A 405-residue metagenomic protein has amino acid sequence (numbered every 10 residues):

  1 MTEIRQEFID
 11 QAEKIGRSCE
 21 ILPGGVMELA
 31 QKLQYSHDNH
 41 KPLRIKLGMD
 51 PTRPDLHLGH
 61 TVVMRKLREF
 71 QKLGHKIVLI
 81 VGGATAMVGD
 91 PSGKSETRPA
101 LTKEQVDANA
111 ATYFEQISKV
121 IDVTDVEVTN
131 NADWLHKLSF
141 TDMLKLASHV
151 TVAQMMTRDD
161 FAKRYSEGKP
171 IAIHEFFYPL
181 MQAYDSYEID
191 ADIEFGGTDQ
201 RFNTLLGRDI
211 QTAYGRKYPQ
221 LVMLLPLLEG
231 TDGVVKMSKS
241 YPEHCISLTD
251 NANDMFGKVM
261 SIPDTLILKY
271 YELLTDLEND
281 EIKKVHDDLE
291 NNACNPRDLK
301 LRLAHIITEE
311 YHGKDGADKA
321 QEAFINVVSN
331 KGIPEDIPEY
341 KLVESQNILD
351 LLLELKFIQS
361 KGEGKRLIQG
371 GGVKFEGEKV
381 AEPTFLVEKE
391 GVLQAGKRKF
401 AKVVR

Functional and structural regions predicted by a protein language model:
M1-R44: Positively charged, low-complexity intrinsically disordered leader regions
V26-P91, F195-R201, G207: N-terminal catalytic cores of NTP/NDP-binding nucleotidyl/phosphoryl-transfer enzymes
H40-G48, F70, I77, Y178-E188 (+2 more regions): Short, hydrophobic/aliphatic alpha-helical segments
V63-L67, L180, T204-Q211, I307 (+1 more regions): Buried hydrophobic packing segments
R68-I121: Well-ordered mid-protein domain cores that form the structural environment of catalytic cofactors
G89-G93, L138-L144, G233-M237: Short acidic, glycine/serine/threonine-rich loops at helix termini
A100-L224: Divalent-metal (Mg2+/Mn2+/Ca2+)-assisted nucleotide/phosphate chemistry catalytic cores
I210-R405: Conserved nucleotide- and phosphate/pyrophosphate-binding catalytic cores in adenylate/nucleotidyl-handling enzymes
